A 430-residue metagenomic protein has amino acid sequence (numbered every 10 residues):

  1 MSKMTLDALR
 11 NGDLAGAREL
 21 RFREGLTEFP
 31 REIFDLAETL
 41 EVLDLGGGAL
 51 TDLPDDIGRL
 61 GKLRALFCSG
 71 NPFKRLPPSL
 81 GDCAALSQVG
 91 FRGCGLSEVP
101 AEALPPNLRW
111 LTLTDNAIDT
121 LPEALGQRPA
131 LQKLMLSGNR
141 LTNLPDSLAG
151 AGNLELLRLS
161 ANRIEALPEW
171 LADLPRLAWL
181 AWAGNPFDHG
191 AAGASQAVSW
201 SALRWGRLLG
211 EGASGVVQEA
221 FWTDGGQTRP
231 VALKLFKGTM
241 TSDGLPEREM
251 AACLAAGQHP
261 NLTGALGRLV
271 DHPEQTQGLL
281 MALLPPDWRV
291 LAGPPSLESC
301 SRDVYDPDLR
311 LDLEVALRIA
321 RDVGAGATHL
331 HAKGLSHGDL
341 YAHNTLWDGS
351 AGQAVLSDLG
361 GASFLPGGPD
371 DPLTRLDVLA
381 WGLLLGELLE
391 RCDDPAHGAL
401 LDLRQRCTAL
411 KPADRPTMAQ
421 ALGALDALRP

Functional and structural regions predicted by a protein language model:
M1-D55, R59-D115, T120-E123, R128 (+4 more regions): The feature captures the LRR N-terminal capping module
S214-A252: ATP-binding glycine-rich loop module of kinase domains
A251-L262: Structural motif at the C-terminus of the N-lobe alphaC helix and the adjacent alphaC-beta4 loop of the Hanks-type
G264-Q277: Short beta-strand micro-motifs within the conserved protein kinase catalytic domain, predominantly in the N-lobe
E274-R289: Conserved short submotifs of the Hanks-type protein kinase catalytic core that shape the nucleotide-binding pocket
I319-A320: Activation segment signature within eukaryotic-like protein kinase domains
A327, H331-D348: Catalytic-loop of the protein kinase fold
V355, G360-R406: C-lobe/activation-segment region of protein kinase-like
